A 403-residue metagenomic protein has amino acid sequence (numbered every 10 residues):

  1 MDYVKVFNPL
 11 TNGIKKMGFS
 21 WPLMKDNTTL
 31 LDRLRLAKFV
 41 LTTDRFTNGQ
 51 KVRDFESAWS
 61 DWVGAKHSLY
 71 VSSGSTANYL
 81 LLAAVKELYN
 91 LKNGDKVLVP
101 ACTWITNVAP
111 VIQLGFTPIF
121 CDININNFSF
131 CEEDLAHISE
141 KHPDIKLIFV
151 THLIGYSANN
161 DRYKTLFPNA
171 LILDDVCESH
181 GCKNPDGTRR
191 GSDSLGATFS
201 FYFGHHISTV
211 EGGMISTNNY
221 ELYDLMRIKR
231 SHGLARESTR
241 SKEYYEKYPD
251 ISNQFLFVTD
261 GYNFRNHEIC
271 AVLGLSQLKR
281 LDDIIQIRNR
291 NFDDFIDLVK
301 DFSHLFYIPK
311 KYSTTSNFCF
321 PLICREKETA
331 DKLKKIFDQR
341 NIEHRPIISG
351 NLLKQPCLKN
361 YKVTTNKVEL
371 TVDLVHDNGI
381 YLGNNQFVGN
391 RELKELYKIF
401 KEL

Functional and structural regions predicted by a protein language model:
Y3, P9, P22, D26-N27 (+9 more regions): PLP-dependent aminotransferase class I/II
P22-N27, L31-R53: A glycine-/small-polar-enriched, mobile loop at the entrance of the PLP active site in fold-type I
R45, Q50-K96, P110-Q113, F120: Phosphate-binding glycine-rich loop
P100, I138, Y381-N384: Short, proline-centered helix/strand-breaking motifs
C102-V108: Conserved coil-to-alpha-helix start sites within the AMP-binding
T117-N127, R345: Short beta-strand->loop structural element characteristic of the AMP-binding/adenylate-forming
N126-T209, M214-D224: Active-site phosphate-binding strand-loop segment of PLP-dependent enzymes
